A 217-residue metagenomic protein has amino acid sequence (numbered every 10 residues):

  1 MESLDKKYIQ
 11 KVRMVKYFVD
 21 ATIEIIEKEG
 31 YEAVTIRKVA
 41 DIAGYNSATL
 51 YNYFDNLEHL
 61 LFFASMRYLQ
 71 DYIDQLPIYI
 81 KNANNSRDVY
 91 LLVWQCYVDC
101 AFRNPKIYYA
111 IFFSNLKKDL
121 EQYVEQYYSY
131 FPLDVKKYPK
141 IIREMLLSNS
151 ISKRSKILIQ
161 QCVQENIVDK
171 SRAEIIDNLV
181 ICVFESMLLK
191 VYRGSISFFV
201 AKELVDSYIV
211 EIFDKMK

Functional and structural regions predicted by a protein language model:
M1-E29, A33-I42: Basic, helix-initiating cap at the start of DNA-binding domains
V12-E24, E32, Y53-K81, L91: An amphipathic alpha-helix adjacent to DNA-recognition modules
T35, Y109-F112, L120, S171: Short, hydrophobic secondary-structure boundary micro-motifs
A43-F54: Short hydrophobic/aromatic patch on the recognition helix
L57, A64, Y68, Y72 (+7 more regions): Hydrophobic/aromatic residues within well-ordered alpha-helical segments
I78-A110: Hydrophobic alpha-helical connector segments
L92, K117-Q164, V210: Amphipathic alpha-helical packing segments from all-alpha helical-bundle domains
N149-D169, A173-K217: C-terminal peripheral helix-coil segments that are non-catalytic and often amphipathic
